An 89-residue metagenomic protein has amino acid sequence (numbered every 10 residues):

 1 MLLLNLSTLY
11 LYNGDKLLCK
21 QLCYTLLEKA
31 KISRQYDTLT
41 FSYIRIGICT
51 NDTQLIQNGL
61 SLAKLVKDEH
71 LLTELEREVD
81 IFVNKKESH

Functional and structural regions predicted by a protein language model:
M1-I32: Alpha-helical adaptor scaffolds
N5, T38, S42-R45, R77-E78: "A position-specific structural signal for the A-helix of alpha-solenoid helical repeats
N13, S33, I46, T50-T53 (+1 more regions): Structural motif corresponding to the intra-repeat A-B loop/turn of tetratricopeptide repeats
L17, T53-Q57, H70: Residue register within tetratricopeptide repeats
Y24-K31, L60-D68: Amphipathic alpha-helical segments of tetratricopeptide repeats
S33-Y36, V66-H70, F82, K86: Alpha-solenoid repeat scaffolds
